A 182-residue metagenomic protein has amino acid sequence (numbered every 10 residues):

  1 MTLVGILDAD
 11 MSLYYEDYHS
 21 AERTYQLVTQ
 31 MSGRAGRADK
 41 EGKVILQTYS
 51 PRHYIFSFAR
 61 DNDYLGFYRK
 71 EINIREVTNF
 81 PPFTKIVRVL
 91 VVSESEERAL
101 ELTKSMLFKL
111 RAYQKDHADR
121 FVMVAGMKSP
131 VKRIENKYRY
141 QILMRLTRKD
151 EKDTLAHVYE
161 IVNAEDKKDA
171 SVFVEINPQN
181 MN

Functional and structural regions predicted by a protein language model:
M1-E16, Q30-N182: Accessory helical-bundle/CTD segments and flexible terminal tails appended to RecA-like ATPase motors
D17-A21: Alpha-helix N-cap/helix-initiation motif
E22-Y25, T29-S32: A conserved glycine-rich
